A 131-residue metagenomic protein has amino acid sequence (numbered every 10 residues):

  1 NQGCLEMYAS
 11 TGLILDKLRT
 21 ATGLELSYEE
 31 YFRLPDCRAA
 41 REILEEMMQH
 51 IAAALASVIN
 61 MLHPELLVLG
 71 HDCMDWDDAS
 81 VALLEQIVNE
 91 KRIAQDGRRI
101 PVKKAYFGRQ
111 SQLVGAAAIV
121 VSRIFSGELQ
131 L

Functional and structural regions predicted by a protein language model:
Q2-L131: ATP-binding/phosphotransfer module of carbohydrate and carboxylate kinases, centering on a glycine-rich
